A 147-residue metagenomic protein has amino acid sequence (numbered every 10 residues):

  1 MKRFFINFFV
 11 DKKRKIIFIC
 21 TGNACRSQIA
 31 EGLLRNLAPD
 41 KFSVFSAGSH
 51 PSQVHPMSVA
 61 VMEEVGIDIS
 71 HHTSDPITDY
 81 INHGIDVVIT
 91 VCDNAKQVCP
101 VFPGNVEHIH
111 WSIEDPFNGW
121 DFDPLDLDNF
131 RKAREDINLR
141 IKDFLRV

Functional and structural regions predicted by a protein language model:
K2-D79: Conserved active-site segments centered on acidic
G22-A24, D93-K96: Short glycine-rich anion-binding loops that position phosphate/pyrophosphate groups of nucleotides and phosphorylated
N23, M62, V88-I89, I137: Conserved small-residue
F45, V87-I89, E107-W111: Hydrophobic/aromatic beta-strand patches that form the interior of the parallel beta-sheet core in alpha/beta enzyme
G48, C92, S112-E114: Residues at the C-termini of beta-strands that transition into short coil/loop
S52-V54, A95-V98: Short, charged/polar "capping" segments at the starts of alpha-helices and the immediately preceding loops
N82-G84: Alpha-helix C-terminal capping/helix-to-coil transition sites in glycosyltransferase folds
K96-V147: Phosphate-binding/catalytic loops
